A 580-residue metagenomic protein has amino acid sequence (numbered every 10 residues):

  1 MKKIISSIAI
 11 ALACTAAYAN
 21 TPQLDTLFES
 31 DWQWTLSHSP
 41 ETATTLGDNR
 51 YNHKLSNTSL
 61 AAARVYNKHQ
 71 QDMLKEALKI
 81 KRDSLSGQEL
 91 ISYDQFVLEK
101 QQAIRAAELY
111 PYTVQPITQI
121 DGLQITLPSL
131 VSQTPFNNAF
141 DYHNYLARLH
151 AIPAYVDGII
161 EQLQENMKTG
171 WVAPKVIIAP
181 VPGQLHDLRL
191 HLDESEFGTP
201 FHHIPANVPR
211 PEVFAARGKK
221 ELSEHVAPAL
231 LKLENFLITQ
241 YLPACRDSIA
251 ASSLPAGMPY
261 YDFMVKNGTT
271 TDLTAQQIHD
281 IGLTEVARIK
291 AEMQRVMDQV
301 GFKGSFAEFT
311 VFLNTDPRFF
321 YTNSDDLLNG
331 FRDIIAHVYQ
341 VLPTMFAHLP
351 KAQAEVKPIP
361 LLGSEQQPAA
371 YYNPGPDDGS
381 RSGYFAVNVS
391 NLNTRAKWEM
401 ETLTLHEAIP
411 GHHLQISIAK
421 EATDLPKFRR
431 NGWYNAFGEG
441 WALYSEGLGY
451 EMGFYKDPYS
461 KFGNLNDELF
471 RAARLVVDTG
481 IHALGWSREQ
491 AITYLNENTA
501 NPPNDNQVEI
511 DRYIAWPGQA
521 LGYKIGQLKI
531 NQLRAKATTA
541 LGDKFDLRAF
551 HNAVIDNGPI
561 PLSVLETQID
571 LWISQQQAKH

Functional and structural regions predicted by a protein language model:
M1-Y18: Gram-negative bacterial Sec-dependent N-terminal signal peptides
A19-H580: N-terminal maturation segment of proteins
